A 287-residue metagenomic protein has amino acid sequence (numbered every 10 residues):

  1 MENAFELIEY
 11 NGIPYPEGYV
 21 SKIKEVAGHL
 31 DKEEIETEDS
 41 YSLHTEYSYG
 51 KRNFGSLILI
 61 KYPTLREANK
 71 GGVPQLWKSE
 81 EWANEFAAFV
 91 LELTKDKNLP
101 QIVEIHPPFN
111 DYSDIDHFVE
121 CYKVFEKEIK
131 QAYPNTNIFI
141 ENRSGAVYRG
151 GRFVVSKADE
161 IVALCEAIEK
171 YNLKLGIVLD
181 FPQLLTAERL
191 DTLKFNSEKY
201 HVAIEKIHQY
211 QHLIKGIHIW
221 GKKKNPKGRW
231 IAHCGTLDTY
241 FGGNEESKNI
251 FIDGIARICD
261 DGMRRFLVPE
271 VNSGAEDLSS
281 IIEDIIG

Functional and structural regions predicted by a protein language model:
M1-I8, I35-T37, N84-Q101, K127 (+4 more regions): Histidine-acidic metal/acid-base catalytic patches
M1-N84, A88: N-terminal pre-domain/capping segments
I8-I13, V26-H29, H44-S48, P108-N110 (+4 more regions): Active-site beta-loop-alpha junctions enriched in small/polar residues
L30-D31, G50, R66-A68, E128-K130 (+3 more regions): Glycine-rich loops and low-complexity Gly/Arg-rich segments that provide flexible linkers or classic glycine-based
S40, V154, G216: A residue-level signal for beta-strand positions that form part of recognition/binding surfaces within mature
S42, E104, F139, V178-D180 (+1 more regions): Structural detector of well-ordered beta-strand residues that form the stable sheet scaffold of enzyme domains
N53-I60, S113-I115, Y148-S156, E188-E198 (+1 more regions): Short, flexible/disordered intra-domain loops and linkers
K61-G176: Active-site acidic/histidine proton-transfer and metal-coordination neighborhood in alpha/beta enzyme cores
